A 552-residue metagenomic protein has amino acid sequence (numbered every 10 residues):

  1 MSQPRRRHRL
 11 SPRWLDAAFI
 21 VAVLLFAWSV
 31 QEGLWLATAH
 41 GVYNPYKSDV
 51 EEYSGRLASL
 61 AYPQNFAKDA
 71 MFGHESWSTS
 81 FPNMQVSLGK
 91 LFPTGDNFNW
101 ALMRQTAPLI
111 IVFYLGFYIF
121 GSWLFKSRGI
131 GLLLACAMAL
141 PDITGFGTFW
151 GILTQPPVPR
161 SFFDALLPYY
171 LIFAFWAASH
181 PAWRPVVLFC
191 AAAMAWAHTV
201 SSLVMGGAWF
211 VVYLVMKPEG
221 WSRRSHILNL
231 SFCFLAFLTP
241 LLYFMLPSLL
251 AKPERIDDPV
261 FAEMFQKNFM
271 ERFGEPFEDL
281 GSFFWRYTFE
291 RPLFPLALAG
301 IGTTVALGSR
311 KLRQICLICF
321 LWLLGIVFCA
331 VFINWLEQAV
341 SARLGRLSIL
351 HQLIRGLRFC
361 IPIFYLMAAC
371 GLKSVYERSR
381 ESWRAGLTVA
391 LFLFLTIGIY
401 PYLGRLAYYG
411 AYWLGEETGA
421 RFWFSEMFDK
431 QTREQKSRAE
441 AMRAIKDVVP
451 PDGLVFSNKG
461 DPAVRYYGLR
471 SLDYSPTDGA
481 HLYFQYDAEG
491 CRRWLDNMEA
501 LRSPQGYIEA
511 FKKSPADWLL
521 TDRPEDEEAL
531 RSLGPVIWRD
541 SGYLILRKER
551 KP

Functional and structural regions predicted by a protein language model:
M1, F19, S231-L235, V375-L414: Signature aromatic-anchored transmembrane alpha helix within multi-pass, membrane-resident enzymes that catalyze glycan
M1-W35, L228: Start-transfer (signal-anchor) and selected internal transmembrane alpha helices of multi-pass inner/ER membrane
F26-P168, A195-L203: Active-site lumenal/periplasmic loops and adjacent helix-entry segments of GT-C-fold, multi-pass membrane
Q31-E51, A61-A67, G73-S76, T199-I361: Transmembrane catalytic cores of multi-pass membrane glycosyltransferases and polysaccharide-assembly enzymes
F162-V186, E219, T304: Membrane-interface transmembrane helices that cradle and orient dolichyl/undecaprenyl
F173-A192, R224-F232: Short hydrophobic alpha-helices at membrane interfaces in multi-pass membrane enzymes
G415, S425-M498, Y507-E527: Short periplasmic/luminal acceptor-recognition loop of GT-C membrane glycosyltransferases, typified by
Q505-P552: Aromatic/acidic, Gly/Pro-rich catalytic loop(s) in extracytoplasmic/lumenal soluble domains of multi-pass membrane
